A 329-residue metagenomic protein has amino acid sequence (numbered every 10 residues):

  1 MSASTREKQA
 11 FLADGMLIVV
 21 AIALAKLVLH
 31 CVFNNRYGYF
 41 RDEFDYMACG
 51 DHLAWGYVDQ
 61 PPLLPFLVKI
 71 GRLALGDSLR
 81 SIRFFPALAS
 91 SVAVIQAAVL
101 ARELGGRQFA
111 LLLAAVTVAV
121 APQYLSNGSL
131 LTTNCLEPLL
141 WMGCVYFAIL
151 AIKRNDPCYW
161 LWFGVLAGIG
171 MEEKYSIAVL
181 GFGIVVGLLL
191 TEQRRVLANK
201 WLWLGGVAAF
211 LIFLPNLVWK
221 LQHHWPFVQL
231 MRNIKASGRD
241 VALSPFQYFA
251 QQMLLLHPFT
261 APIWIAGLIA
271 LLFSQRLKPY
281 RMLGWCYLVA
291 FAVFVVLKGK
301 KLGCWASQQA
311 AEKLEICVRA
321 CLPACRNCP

Functional and structural regions predicted by a protein language model:
E7, L17, A97-V120, L139: Transmembrane-helix signature of polytopic, membrane-embedded enzymes that assemble or transfer cell-envelope glycans
V20, F84-G105, G143, F147: Transmembrane-helix motifs of polytopic, lipid-linked glycan transferases
I22-A23, L111-A119, A167, M171: Short helix- or helix-capping micro-motifs that position conserved polar/aromatic residues at function-defining sites
F33-Y46, G56-I70, G76-R80: Extracytoplasmic catalytic/substrate-binding loops of multi-pass membrane glycan-assembly enzymes
D51, L136-K153, Y159-A167: Specific aromatic-rich, kink-prone transmembrane helix
R102-G105, C144-Y159, R194, L268-Q275: Membrane-interface transmembrane helices that cradle and orient dolichyl/undecaprenyl
Q123-E137: Short acidic/glycine- and proline-prone juxtamembrane loop motifs at membrane-interface regions of multi-pass membrane
I169, A178-Y280: Transmembrane-lumen/periplasm boundary regions of multi-pass, lipid-linked membrane glycan transferases
